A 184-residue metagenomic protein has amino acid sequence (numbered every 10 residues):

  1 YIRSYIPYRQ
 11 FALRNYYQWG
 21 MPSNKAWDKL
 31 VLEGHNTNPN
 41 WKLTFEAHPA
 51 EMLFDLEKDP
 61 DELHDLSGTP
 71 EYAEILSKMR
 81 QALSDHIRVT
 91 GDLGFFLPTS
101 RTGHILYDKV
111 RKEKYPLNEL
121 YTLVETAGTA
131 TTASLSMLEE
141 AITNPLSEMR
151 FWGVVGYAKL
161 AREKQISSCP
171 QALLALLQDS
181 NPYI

Functional and structural regions predicted by a protein language model:
Y1-G68, E74, L106: C-terminal, low-complexity/hydrophilic appendages and adjacent surface loops of extracellular/periplasmic anionic
F45, S77-K78, A82-T90, F95-A141: Extracellular/periplasmic ectodomains of large secreted or surface enzymes and adhesion receptors
D55, D59, N144, D179-N181: Acidic active-site catalytic centers that drive phospho-/nucleotidyl reactions and related ester hydrolyses
E71-E74, K164-I166: Structural helix-adjacent loops and short alpha-helical linkers that scaffold large soluble proteins
A73, D85-H86, K159-L160: A short structural micro-motif
K114-T132, E148-K164, A175, Y183-I184: Structural detector for internal amphipathic alpha-helices that build alpha-solenoid repeat scaffolds
T131-T143, E163-L177: Amphipathic alpha-helical scaffolding segments comprising HEAT/armadillo-like alpha-solenoid repeats
